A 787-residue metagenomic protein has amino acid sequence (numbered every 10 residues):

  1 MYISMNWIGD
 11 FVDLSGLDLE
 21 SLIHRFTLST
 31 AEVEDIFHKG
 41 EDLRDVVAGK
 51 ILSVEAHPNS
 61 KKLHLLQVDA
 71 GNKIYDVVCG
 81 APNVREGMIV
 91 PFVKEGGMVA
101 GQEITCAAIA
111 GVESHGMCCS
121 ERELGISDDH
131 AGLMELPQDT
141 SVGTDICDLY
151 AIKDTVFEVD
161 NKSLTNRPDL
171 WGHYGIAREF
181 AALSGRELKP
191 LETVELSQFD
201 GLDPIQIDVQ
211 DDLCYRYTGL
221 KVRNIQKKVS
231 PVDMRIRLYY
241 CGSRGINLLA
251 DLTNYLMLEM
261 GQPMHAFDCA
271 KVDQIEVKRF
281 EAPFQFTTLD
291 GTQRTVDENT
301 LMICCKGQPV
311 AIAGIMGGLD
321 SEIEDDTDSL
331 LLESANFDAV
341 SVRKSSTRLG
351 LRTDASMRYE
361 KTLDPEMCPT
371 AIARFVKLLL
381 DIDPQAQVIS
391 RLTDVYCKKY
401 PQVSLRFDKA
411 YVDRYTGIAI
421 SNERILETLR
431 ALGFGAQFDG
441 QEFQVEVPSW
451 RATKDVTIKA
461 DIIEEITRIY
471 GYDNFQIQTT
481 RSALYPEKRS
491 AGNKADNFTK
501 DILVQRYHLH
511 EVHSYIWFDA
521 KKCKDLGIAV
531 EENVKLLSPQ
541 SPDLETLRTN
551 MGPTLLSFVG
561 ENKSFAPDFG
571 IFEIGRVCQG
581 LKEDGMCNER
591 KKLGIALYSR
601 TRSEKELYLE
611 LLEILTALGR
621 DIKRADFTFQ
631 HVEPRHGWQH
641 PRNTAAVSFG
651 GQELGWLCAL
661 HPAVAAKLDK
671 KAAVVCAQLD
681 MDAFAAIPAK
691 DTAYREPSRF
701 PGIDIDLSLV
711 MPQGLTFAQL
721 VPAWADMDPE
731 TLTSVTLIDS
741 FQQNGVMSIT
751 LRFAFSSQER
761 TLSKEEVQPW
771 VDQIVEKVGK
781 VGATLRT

Functional and structural regions predicted by a protein language model:
M1-S197, L331, G350, D354 (+3 more regions): Phosphate-backbone binding interfaces of nucleic-acid-interacting proteins
M5, H24, H64, S184 (+1 more regions): Glycine/proline-enriched, intrinsically flexible loops and inter-domain linkers
G40-R44, L196-Q198, Q444-E446, L484-R489 (+3 more regions): Beta-rich nucleic-acid/ligand-interaction surfaces
A48-V78, I236, T253-E322: Conserved mixed alpha/beta core segments that line enzyme active sites in large multi-domain catalysts
E113-E123, G132-E135, A151-T155, T288 (+3 more regions): Mobile "lid/hinge" segments at catalytic clefts and subdomain interfaces of large enzymes
G175, L405-K409, D413-F572, I705 (+3 more regions): Extended, well-folded interaction surfaces typified by the phenylalanyl-tRNA synthetase beta subunit core
A182-V209, D383-V412, A419, I462: Terminal amphipathic helices with adjacent charged low-complexity linkers/tails
A431-F434, F438, Q444, N588 (+1 more regions): A carboxyl-terminal module marker
